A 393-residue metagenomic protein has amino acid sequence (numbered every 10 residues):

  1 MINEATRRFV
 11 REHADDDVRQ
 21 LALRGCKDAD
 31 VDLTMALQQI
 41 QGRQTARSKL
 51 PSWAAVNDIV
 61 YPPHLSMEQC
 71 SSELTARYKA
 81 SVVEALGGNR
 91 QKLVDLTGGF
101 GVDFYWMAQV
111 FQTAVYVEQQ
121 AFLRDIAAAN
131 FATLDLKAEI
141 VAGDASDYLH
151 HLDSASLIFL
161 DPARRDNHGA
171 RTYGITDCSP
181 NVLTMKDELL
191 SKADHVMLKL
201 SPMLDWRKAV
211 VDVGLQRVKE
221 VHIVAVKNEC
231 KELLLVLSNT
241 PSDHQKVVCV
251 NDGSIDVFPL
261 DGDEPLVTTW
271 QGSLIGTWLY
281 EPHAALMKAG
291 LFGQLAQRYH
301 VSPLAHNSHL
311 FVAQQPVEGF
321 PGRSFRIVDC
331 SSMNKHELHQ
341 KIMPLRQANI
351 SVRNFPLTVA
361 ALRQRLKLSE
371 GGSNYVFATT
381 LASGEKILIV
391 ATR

Functional and structural regions predicted by a protein language model:
M1-R393: SAM-dependent transferase fold signal centered on methyltransferase-like domains, encompassing both Class I
